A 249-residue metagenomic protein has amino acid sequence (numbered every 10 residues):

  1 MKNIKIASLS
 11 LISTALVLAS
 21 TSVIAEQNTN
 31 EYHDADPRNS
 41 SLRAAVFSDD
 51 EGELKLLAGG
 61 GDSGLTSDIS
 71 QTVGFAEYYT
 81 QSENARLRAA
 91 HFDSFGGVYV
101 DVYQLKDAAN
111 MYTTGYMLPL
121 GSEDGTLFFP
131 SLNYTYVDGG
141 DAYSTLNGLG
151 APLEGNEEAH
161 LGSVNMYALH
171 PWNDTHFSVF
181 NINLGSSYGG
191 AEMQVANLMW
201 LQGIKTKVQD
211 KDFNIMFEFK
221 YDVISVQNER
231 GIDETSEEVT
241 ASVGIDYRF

Functional and structural regions predicted by a protein language model:
M1-S41, Q209: Cleavable N-terminal export/targeting peptides
A25-Q71: Outer-membrane beta-barrel initiation region
E31-D34, V46-D49, I69-W172, I182-L184 (+1 more regions): Outer-membrane pore/translocation modules
E53-K55, M111-T113, L161-S163, M193-N197 (+1 more regions): Short hydrophobic/aromatic beta-strand or adjacent loop that forms the aromatic wall/cage of a ligand/substrate-binding
G60-D62, A89-D93, Y116-L120, A168-H170 (+4 more regions): Residue-level signature of outer-membrane beta-barrel architecture
T66-D68, D124, V208-D212: Short, solvent-exposed loop/turn segments that connect beta-strands within catalytic domains and beta-strand-rich
H176-S186, M193-L201, F217: Alpha-helical membrane segments in multi-pass integral membrane proteins
A196-F249: Predominantly the C-terminal beta-signal and adjacent terminal strand-loop region of outer-membrane beta-barrel
